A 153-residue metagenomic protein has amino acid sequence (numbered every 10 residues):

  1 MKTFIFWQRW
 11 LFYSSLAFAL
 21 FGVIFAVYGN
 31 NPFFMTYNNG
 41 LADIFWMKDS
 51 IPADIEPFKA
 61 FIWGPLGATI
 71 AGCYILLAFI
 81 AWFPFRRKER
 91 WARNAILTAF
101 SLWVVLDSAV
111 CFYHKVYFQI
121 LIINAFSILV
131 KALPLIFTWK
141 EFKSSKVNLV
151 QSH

Functional and structural regions predicted by a protein language model:
K2-A19, A92-I96: Interfacial segments of alpha-helical transmembrane regions
L11-F25, I70-C73, L77-I80, F100-V110 (+1 more regions): Helical transmembrane-bundle signal
A17-L66: Hydrophobic transmembrane helix segments
V27-Y28, F112-Y113, K140: Helix-loop junctions at the membrane-solvent interface of multi-pass transporters, primarily the C-terminal
F34-N38, K143-S152: Short, Lys/Arg-enriched, Gly/Pro-containing loop segments at transmembrane-helix junctions of multi-pass membrane
Y74-R93: Juxtamembrane helix-break-helix junctions at the cytosolic face of small multi-pass alpha-helical membrane proteins
V105-I123: Membrane-helix boundary connector in multi-pass membrane proteins
I128-L149: Membrane-water interface at the C-terminal end of transmembrane alpha helices
